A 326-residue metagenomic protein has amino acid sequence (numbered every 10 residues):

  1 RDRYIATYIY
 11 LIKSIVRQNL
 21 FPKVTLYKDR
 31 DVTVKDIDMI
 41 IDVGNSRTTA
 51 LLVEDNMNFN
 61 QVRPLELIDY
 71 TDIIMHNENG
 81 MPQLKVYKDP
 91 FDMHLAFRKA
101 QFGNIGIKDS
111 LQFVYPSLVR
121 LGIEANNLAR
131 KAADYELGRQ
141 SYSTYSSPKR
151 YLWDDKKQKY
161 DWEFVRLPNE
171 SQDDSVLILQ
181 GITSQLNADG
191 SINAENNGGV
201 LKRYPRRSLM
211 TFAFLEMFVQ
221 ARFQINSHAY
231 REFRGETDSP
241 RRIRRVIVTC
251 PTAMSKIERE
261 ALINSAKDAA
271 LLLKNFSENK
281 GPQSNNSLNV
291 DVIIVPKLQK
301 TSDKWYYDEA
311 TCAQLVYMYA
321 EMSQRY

Functional and structural regions predicted by a protein language model:
R1, E66-P240, R244, C250: Phosphate-binding loop and its immediate beta->loop->alpha context in nucleotide/phosphate-handling enzymes
Y10-D36, N279-Y326: Conserved phosphate-binding catalytic cores of ATP/NTP-utilizing and phosphoryl-transfer enzymes
L26-N60, L167-I182, M318-Y326: Gly/Thr-rich phosphate-binding beta-strand-loop-beta motif of the actin/hexokinase/Hsp70
D55-N60, E66, R259-A270, A320-Q324: Short secondary-structure boundary/capping segments
S147, A213, M217, A261-A269 (+1 more regions): Alpha-helical scaffold elements adjacent to nucleotide-binding pockets in ATP/GTP-utilizing enzyme cores
M217-E232, A270, Q314, M318-R325: Structural motif corresponding to the C-terminal cap of alpha-helices
I243-A261: Glycine-rich phosphate-binding loops at beta-strand->alpha-helix junctions
A270-E278: Acidic, His- and aromatic-enriched active-site or binding-groove loops in soluble protein domains that engage sugars
